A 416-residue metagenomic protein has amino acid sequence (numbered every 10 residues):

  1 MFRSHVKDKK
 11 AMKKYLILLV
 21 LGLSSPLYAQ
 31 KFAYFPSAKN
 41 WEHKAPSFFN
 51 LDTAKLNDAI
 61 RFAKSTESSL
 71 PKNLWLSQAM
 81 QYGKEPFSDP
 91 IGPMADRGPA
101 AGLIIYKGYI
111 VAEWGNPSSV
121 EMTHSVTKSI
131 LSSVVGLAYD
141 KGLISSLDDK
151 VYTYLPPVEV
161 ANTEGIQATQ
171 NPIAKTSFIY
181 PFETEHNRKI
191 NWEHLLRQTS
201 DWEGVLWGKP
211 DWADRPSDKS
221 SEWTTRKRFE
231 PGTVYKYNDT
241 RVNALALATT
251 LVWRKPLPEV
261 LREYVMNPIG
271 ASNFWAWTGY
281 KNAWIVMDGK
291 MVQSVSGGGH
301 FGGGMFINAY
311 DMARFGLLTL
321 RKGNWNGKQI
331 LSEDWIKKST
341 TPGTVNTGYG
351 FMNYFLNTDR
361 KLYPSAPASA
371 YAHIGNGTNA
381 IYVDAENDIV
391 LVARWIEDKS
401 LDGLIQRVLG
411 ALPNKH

Functional and structural regions predicted by a protein language model:
R3, K9-Y15: Positively charged n-region of N-terminal signal peptides that target proteins for export
Y15-L23: Sec-dependent N-terminal signal peptides
Y28-N116, K141-I144, K255, A411-H416: N-terminal leader/targeting segments and the immediately adjacent pre-domain N-terminus
G108, M122-L147, L195, L245-T249 (+2 more regions): Active-site SXXK
Y152-F274, Y310-A313, L318: Active-site-adjacent helix/loop patches that line small-molecule binding or acyl-intermediate pockets
L261-R262, M266-T340: Active-site-proximal binding-pocket segments
A283-G299, G303, T340-V390: Active-site Gly/Thr loop motif
A372-H416: Structured C-terminal helix/loop/strand segments within mature extracytoplasmic catalytic/sensor domains
